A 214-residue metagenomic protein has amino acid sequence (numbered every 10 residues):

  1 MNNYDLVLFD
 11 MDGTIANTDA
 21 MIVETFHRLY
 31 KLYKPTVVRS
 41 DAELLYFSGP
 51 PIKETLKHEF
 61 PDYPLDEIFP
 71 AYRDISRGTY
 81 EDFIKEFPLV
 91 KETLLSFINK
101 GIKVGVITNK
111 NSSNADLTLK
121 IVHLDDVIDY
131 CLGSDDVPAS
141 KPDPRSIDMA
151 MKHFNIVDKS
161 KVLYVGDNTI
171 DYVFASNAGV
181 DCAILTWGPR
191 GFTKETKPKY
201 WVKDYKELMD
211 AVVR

Functional and structural regions predicted by a protein language model:
M1-D5, L95-I98, S112, D116-R214: Asp-based, Mg2+/Mn2+-dependent phosphohydrolase catalytic module
N2-K91, S96: N-terminal helical cap/lid subdomain that shapes the substrate entry/recognition surface in HAD-like hydrolases
I15, E86, V104-I107, A139 (+2 more regions): Conserved SAM-binding loop
N17-T18, S48, V106-I107, G166 (+1 more regions): Small/polar loops that bind or transfer phosphate-bearing groups
P35, I102, V180: Short glycine/serine/threonine/alanine-rich loop segments
V37, Y63-L65, V104, D126 (+1 more regions): Residue-level detector of short coil/turn "hinge" positions at structural boundaries
G78-V106, S112-D116, P144: Short, acidic loop-to-helix structural element flanking the phosphoryl-transfer center in phosphate-processing enzymes
